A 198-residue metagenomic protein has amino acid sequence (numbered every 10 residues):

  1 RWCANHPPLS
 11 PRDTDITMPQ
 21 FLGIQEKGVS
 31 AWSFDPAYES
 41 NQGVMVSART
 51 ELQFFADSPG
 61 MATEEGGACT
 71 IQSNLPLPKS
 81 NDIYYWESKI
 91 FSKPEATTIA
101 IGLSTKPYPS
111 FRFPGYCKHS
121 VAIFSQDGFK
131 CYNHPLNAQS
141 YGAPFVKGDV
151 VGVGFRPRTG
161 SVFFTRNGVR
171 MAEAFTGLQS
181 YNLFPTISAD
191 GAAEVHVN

Functional and structural regions predicted by a protein language model:
R1-N198: PRY/SPRY (B30.2) beta-sandwich protein-interaction domains and their adjacent Ser/Pro/Gly-rich low-complexity linkers
